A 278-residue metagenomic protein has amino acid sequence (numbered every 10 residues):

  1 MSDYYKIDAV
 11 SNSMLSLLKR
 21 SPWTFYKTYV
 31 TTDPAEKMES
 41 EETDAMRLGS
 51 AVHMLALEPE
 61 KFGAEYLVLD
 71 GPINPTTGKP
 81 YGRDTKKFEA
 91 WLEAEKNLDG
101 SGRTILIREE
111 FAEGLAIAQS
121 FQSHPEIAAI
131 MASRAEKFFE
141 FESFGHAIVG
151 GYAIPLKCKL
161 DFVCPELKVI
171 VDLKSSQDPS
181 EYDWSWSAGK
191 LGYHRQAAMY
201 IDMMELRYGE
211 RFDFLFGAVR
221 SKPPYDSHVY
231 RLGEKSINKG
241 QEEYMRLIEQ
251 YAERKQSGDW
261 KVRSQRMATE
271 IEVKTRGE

Functional and structural regions predicted by a protein language model:
M1-K157, Q265, T269: Metal-dependent nuclease catalytic cores that hydrolyze phosphodiester bonds in DNA/RNA, characterized by
M38-E41, G100-L106, E181-L191, G233-K235: Short histidine-centered catalytic/ligand-binding loop motif
V52-H53, F162, Y244: A residue-level signal for conserved active-site and pocket-lining positions in enzyme catalytic cores
A56-K61, S175-D178, E205, A252 (+1 more regions): Hydrophobic/aromatic-lined pockets within catalytic cores
K96, G189-H194, M199-E278: Metal-dependent nuclease catalytic regions and adjoining charged, substrate-binding loops involved in nucleic-acid end
I127-M131, C164-I170, E205-F212: Secondary-structure boundary elements
A153-K157, C164-K168, R211, K222-Y225: Coil-to-beta-strand transition motifs
C158-W184, Y200: Conserved catalytic cores of phosphodiester-cleaving nucleases, focusing on short active-site segments
